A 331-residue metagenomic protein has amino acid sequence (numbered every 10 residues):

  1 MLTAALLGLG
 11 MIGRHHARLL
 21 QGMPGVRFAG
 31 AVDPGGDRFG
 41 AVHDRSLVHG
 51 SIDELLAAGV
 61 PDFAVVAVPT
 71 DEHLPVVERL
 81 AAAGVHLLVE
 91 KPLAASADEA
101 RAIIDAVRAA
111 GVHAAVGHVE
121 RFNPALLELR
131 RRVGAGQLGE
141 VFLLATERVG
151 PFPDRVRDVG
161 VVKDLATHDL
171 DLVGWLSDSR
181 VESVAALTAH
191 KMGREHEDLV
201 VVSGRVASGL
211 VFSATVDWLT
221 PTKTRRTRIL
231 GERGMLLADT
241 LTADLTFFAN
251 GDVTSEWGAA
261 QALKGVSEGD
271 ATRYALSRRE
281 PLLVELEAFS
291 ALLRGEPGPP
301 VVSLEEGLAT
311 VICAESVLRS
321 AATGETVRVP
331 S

Functional and structural regions predicted by a protein language model:
M1-H43: N-terminal Rossmann-like dinucleotide-binding module
H16, S46-A106: Beta-loop-alpha module in the N-terminal Rossmann-like domain of NAD(P)-dependent dehydrogenases, especially those
F63-V66, A288-S331: C-terminal helix-rich "cap/oligomerization" subdomain common to oxidoreductases
A94-V156: A contiguous active-site-proximal alpha/beta segment in oxidoreductase catalytic domains
V119, R233-V301, E305: C-terminal glycine/acidic-rich active-site capping loop/insertion
P153-T222, R228, E305: Rossmann-like dinucleotide-binding domain that binds NAD(P)(H)
